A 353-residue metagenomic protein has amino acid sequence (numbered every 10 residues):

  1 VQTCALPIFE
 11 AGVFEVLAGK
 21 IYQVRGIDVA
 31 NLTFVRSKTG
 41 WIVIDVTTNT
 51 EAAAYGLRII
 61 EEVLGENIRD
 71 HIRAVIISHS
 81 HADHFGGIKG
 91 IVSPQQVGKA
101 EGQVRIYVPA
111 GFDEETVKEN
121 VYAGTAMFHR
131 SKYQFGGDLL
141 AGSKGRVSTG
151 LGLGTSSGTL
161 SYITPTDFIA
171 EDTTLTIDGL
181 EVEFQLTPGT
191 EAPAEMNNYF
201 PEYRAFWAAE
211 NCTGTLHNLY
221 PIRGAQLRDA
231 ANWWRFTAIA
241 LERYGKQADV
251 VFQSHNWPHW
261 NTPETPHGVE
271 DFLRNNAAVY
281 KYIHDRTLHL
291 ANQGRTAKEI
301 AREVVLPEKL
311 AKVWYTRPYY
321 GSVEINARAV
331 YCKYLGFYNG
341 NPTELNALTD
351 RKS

Functional and structural regions predicted by a protein language model:
Q2-L6, S353: Short, small-residue-biased leader/transition segments that mark boundaries at the very start of proteins
P7-A18, V24-G26, G145-Q185: Alpha-helix-centered segments that form part of catalytic cores
E10-E66, M196-F200, R204-E210: Conserved beta-strand hairpin/beta-sheet module of binuclear metal-dependent hydrolase folds, prominently
L17, T39-G40, T50-I106, F168: Active-site metal-binding motif and surrounding structural segment of the metallo-beta-lactamase
G26-I27, V35-R36, A53-G56, G87-K89 (+5 more regions): Short, solvent-exposed loop/turn and secondary-structure capping segments
W41-I42, T48-E51, S157, S161-D167 (+2 more regions): Metallo-beta-lactamase
G111-S161: Acidic/polar short surface loop at catalytic or gating sites that assists cofactor/ion binding and chemistry
L288-K352: C-terminal regulatory/interaction regions
